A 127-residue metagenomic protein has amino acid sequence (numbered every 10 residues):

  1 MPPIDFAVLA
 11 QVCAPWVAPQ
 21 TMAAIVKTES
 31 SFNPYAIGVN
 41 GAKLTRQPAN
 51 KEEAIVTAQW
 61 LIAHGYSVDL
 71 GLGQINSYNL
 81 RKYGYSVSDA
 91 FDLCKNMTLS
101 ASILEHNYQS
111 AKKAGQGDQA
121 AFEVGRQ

Functional and structural regions predicted by a protein language model:
M1-W60: Export/targeting segments at the very N-terminus of extracytoplasmic proteins
A7, P19-A23, K95-E105, E123 (+1 more regions): Solvent-exposed, polar/charged alpha-helical surfaces in well-ordered, non-transmembrane soluble domains, broadly
Q20-A24, Y35-A36, L70, A111-R126: Surface-exposed patches in mature extracellular/periplasmic domains of secreted proteins
A24-E29, Q74-Y78, G125-Q127: Short acidic/histidine-centered micro-motifs embedded in hydrophobic/aromatic stretches that mark compact functional
N50-D118: Alpha-helical segment that forms one wall of the substrate-binding/catalytic cleft in peptidoglycan-active domains
